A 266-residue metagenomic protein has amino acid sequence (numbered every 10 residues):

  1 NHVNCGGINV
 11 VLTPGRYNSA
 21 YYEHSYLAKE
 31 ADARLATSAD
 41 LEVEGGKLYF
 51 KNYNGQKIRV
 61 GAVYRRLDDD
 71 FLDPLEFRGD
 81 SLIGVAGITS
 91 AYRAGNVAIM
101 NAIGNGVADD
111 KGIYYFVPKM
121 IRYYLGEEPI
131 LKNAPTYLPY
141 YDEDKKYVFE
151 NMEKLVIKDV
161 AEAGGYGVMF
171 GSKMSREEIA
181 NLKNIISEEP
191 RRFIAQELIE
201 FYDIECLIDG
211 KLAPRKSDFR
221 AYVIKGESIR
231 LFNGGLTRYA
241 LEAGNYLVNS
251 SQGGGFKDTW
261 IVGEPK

Functional and structural regions predicted by a protein language model:
N1-K266: Domain-scale recognition of functional cores that engage charged ligands
